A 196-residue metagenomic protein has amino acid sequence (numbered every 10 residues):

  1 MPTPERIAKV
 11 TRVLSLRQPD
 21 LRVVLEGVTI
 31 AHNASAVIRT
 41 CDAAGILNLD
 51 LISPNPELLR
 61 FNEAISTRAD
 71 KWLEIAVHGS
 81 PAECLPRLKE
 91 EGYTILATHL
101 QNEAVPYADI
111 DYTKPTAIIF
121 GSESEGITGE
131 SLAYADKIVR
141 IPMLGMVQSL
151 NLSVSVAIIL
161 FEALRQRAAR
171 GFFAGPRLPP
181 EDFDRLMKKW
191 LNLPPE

Functional and structural regions predicted by a protein language model:
M1-E196: Post-transcriptional modification and biogenesis factors for structured RNAs of the translation apparatus
